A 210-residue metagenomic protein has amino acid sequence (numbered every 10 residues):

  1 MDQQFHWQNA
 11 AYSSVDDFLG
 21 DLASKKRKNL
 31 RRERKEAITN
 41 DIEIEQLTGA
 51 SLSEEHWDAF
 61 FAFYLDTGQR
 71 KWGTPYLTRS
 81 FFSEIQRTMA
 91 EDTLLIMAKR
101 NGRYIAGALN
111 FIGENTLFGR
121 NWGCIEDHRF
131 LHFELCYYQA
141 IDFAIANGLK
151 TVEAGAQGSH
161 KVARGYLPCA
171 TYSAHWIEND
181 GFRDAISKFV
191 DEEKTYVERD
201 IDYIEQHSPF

Functional and structural regions predicted by a protein language model:
M1-D2, E114-D180, S187: Acyl-donor binding region in acyl/amide transferases
M1-F130, W176, D191, S208-F210: A conserved beta-strand-loop-helix scaffold within acyl/acetyltransferase catalytic domains
D16, G20, L47-A50, E84-A90 (+4 more regions): Noncatalytic linker/hinge segments flanking ATPase motor cores
E55, A62, T67-K71, S83 (+2 more regions): C-terminal catalytic domain of photolyase/cryptochrome flavoproteins, centering on the FAD-binding pocket
